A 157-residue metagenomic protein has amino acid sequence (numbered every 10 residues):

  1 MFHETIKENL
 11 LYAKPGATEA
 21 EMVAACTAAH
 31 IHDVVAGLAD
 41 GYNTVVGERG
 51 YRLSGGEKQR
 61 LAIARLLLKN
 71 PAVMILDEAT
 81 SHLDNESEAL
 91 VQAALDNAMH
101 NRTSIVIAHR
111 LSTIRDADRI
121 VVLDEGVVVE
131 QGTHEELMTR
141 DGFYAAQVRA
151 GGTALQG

Functional and structural regions predicted by a protein language model:
M1: Conserved protein kinase catalytic-loop anchor
E4-L11, G16, V23-I31, N43-R140: ABC-family ATPase nucleotide-binding domain "signature/switch" substructure
V35: Nucleotide-activated donor-binding/catalytic signature segment of Leloir-type glycosyltransferases, i.e., the conserved
T139-G157: C-terminal boundary and immediately downstream tail of ABC-type ATPase nucleotide-binding domains
